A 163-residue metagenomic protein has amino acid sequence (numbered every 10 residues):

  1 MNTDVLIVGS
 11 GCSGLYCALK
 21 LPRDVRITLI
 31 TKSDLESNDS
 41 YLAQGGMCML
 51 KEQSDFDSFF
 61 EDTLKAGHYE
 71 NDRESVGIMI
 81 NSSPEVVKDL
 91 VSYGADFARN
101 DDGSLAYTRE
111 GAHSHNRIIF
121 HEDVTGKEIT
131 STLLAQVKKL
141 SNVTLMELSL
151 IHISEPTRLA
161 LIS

Functional and structural regions predicted by a protein language model:
M1: A short, basic/flexible loop-to-alpha-helix module at the beginning of a structural domain
V5-T28: N-terminal Rossmann-like FAD-binding beta1-loop-alpha1 element of flavoenzymes
G14, E36, A160: Flexible, glycine-rich phosphate/dinucleotide-binding loops and adjacent beta-alpha linkers at cofactor/substrate
C17-A18, D39, I162-S163: Short glycine-/acidic-enriched loop or helix-start segments at secondary-structure transitions that form or flank
L35-L150, S154: Conserved N-terminal/central alpha/beta ligand/cofactor-binding core
I151-S163: Single conserved hydrophobic/aromatic residue that forms the stacking wall/gate of nucleotide- or nucleobase-binding
